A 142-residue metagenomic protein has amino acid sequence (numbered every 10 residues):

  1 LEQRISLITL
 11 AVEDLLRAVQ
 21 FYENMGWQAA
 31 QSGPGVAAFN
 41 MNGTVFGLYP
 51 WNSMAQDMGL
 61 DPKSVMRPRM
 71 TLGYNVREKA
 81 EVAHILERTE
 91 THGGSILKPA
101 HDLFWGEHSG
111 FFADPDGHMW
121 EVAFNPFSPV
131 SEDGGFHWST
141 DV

Functional and structural regions predicted by a protein language model:
L1-L7, N24-K79, A83-A113, P126-V142: Vicinal oxygen chelate
P115-W120: Short, glycine-anchored, charge-dense loop/turn motifs used at functional sites
